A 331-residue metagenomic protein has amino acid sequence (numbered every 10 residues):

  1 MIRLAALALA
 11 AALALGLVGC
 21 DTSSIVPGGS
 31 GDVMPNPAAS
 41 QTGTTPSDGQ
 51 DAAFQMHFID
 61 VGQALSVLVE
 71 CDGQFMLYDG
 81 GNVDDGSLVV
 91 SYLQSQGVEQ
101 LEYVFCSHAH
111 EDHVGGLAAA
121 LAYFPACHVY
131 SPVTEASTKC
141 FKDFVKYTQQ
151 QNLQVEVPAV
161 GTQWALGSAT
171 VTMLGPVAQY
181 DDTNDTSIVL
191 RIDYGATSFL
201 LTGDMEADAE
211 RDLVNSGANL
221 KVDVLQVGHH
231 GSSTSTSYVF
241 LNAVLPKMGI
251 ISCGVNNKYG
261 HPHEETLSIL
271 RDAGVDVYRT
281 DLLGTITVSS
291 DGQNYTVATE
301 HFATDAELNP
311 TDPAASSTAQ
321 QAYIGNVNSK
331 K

Functional and structural regions predicted by a protein language model:
M1-A8: Bacterial N-terminal signal peptides that target proteins for export
I2, L13, L17-K331: Non-globular, low-confidence helical/coil segments that flank catalytic cores
